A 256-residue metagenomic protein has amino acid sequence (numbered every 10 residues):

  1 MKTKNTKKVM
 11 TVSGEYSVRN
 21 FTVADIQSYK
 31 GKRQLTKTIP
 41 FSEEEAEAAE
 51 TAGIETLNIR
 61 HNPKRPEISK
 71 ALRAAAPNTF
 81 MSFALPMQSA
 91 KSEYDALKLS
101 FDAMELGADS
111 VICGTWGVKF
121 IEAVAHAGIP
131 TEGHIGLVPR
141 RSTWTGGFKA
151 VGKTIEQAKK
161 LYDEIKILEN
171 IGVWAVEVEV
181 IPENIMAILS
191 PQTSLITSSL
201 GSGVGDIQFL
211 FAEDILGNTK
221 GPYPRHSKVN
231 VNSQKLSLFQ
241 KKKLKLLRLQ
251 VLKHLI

Functional and structural regions predicted by a protein language model:
M1-I256: Alpha/beta enzyme core
